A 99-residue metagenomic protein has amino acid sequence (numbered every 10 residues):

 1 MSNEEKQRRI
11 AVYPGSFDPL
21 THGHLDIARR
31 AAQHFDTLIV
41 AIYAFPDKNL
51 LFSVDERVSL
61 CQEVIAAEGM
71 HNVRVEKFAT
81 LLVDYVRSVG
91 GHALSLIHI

Functional and structural regions predicted by a protein language model:
M1-I10: Extreme N-terminus of proteins, especially the signal/transit-peptide cleavage junction and the first residues
R9, D36, H92: Conserved acidic residues
R9-V12, A44: Short, functionally important structural connectors and interaction interfaces within domains
A11-G23: Short, glycine-rich nucleotide/cofactor-binding loops
Y13, L94-S95: Short glycine/serine/threonine-biased micro-segments
L25-Y85: Short, surface-exposed acidic-centric catalytic microdomains
I97-I99: Conserved small/polar residues in nucleotide/adenosyl-binding loops
